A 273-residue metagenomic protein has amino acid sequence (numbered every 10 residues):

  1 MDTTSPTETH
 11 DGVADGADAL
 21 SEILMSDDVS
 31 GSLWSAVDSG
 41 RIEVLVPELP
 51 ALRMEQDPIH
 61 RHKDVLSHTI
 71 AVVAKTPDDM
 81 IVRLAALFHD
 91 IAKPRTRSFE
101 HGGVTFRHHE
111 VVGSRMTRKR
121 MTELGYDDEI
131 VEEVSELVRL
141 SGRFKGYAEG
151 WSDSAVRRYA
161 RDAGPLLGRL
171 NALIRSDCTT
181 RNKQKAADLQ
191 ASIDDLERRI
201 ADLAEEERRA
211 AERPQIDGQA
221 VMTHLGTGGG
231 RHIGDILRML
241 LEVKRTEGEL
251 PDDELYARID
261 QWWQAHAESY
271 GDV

Functional and structural regions predicted by a protein language model:
M1-E8, T180-V273: Charged substrate- and nucleic-acid-binding regions of tRNA-handling and nucleotidyl-transfer enzymes, centered on
D2-R107: Acidic/His-rich, divalent-metal-binding segments that scaffold phosphate/diphosphate chemistry
D11-V13, L24-D27, R61-D64, H108-R115 (+3 more regions): Short acidic alpha-helix initiation/capping motifs at coil-to-helix transition points, especially at protein N-termini
D15-A19, G31-S32, H68-A71, R115-R120 (+6 more regions): A general alpha-helix detector
G31-D38, V46-L52, A85-A86, R97 (+7 more regions): Short coil/turn segments at secondary-structure boundaries
L33, V131-R139, I233-L241: Short, well-structured alpha-helical segments
A51-M54, D90, E133-S141, S154-V156 (+3 more regions): A glycine-rich phosphate-binding loop feature that marks nucleotide/adenosyl-phosphate handling sites
I70-A187: Divalent metal-dependent catalytic cores for phosphoryl transfer on phosphate-bearing substrates
